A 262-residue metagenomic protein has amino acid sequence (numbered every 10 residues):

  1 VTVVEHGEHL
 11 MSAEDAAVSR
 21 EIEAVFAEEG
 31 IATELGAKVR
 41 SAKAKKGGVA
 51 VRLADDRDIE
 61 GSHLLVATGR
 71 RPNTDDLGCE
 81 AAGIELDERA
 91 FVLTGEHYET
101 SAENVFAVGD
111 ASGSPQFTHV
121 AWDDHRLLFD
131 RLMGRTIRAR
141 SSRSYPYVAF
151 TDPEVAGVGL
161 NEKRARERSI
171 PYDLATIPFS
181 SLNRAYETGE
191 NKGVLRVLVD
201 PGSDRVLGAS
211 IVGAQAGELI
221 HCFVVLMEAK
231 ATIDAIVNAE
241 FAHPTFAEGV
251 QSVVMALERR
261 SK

Functional and structural regions predicted by a protein language model:
V1, F26, C79, H125 (+3 more regions): Residue-level signature of catalytic and energy-coupling elements of molecular machines, predominantly ATP/GTP-dependent
V1-A50, D55, P115-W122, D130-R164: Rossmann-like dinucleotide-binding cores of NAD(P)H-dependent redox enzymes
M11, N73-D76, P115, N183-A185 (+1 more regions): Glycine/Thr-rich phosphate-binding loops of Rossmann-like dinucleotide-binding domains
G30, L93, V197-V199: Conserved N-terminal phosphate-binding loop of PLP-dependent enzymes in the Aspartate aminotransferase
A32, D58, E85, P171-D173: Conserved beta-strand segments of alpha/beta enzyme cores
K45-K46, E88, P201-S203: Short acidic-glycine loop/turn motifs at beta-strand connectors
D58-M133: FAD-site-proximal beta/loop scaffold in flavoenzymes
G134, R138, F150-K262: Flexible, glycine-rich terminal cap/loop adjacent to redox cofactors in electron-transfer oxidoreductases
